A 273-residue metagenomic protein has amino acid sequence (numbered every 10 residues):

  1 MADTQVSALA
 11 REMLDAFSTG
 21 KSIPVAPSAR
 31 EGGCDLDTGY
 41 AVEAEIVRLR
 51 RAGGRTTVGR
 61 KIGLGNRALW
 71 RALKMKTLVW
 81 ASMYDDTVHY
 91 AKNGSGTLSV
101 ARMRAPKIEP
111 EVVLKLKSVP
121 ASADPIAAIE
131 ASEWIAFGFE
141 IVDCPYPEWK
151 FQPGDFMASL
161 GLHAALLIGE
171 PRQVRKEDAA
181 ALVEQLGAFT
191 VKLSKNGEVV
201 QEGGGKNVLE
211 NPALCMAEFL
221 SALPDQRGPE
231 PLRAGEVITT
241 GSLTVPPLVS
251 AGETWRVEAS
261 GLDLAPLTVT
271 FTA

Functional and structural regions predicted by a protein language model:
A2-Q226, S250, T254, L264-A273: Catalytic-core "active-site belt" of small-molecule-metabolizing enzymes, emphasizing His/Asp/Glu-rich regions
E45, V237, L243, T254-R256: Residue-level marker of beta-strand positions
W149, P229-A234: Short glycine-rich, low-complexity/disordered patches
K195-G197, T240, S260: Short strand-turn-strand beta-turns centered on an Asx-Gly dipeptide
L232-T244, V249: Conserved metal-binding segment of the jelly-roll/cupin
T244-V245, G261-D263: A short, acidic, flexible beta-alpha connecting loop/helix-capping segment that sits on the rim of active
